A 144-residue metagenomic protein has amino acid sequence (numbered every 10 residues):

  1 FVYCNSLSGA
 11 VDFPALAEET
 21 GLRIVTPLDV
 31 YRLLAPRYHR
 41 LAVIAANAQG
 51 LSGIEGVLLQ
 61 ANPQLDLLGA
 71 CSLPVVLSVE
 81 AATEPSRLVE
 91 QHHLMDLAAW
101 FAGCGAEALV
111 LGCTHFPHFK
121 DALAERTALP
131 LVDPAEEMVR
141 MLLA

Functional and structural regions predicted by a protein language model:
F1-A144: Non-catalytic structural scaffold of enzyme domains
